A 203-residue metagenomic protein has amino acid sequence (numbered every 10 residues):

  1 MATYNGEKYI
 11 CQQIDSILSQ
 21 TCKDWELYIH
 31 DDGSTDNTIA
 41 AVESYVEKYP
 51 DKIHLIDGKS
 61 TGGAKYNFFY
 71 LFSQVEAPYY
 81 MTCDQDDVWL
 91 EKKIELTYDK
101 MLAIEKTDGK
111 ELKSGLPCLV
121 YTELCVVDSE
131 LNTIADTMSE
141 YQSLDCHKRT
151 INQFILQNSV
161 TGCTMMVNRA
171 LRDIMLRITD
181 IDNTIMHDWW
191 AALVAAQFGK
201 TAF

Functional and structural regions predicted by a protein language model:
M1-F203: Nucleotide-sugar donor-binding/catalytic module of glycosyltransferases that assemble extracellular/cell-envelope
